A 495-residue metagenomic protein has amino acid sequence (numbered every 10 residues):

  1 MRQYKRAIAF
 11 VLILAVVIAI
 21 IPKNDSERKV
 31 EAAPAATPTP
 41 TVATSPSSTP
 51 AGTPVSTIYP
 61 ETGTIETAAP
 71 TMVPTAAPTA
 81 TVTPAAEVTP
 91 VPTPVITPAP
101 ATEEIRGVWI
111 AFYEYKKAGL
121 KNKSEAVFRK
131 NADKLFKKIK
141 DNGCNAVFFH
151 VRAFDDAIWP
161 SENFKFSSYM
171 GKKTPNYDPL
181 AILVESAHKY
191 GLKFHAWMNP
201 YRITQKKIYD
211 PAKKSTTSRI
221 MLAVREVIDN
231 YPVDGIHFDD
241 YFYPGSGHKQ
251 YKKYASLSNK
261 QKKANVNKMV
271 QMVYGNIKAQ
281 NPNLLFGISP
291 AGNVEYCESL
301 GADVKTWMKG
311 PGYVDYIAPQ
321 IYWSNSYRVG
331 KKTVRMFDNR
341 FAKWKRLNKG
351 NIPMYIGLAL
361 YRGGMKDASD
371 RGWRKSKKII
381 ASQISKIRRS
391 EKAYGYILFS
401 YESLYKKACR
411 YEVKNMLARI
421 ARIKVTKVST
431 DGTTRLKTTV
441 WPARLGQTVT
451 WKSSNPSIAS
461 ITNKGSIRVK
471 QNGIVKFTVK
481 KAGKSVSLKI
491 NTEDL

Functional and structural regions predicted by a protein language model:
A101-R129, L180, V184-E185, F194-Y231: Active-site-adjacent "subsite" loops/lids of carbohydrate-active enzymes
L120-K140, K213-V227, Y296-G310, F337 (+1 more regions): Short, acidic/polar
K123-N142, S168-Y190, A264-M269: Aromatic- and glycine-enriched glycan-recognition loops and surfaces that form the carbohydrate-binding subsites
K130-D156, N230-G235, Y316, A393: Catalytic domains of carbohydrate-active enzymes, especially glycoside hydrolases
N142-N176: Aromatic-lined carbohydrate-binding/catalytic grooves of carbohydrate-active enzymes
K193-Q205, H237-P244, K262-G301, I352-R362: Aromatic-lined carbohydrate-recognition surfaces of secreted/lumenal glycan-active proteins
P311-R419: Substrate-binding cleft of secreted/luminal carbohydrate-active enzymes
A418-L495: Extracytoplasmic soluble-region selector
